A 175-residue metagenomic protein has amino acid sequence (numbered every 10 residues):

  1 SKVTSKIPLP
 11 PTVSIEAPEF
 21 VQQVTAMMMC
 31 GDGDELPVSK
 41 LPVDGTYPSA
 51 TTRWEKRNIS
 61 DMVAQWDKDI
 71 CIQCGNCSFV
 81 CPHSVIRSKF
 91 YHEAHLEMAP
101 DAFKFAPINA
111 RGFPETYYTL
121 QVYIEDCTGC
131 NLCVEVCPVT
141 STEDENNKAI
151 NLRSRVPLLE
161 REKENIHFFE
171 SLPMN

Functional and structural regions predicted by a protein language model:
S1-Q121, D126-C127, V134-N175: Ferredoxin-type iron-sulfur electron-transfer modules and their immediate structural context
